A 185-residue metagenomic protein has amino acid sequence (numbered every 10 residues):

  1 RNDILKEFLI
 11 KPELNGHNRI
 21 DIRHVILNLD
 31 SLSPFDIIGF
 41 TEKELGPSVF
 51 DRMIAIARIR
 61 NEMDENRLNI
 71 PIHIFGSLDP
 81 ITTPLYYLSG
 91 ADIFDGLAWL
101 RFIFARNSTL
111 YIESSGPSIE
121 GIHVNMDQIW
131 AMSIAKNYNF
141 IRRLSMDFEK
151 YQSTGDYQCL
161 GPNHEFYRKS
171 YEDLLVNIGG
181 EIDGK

Functional and structural regions predicted by a protein language model:
R1-N69: Conserved alpha/beta-domain cores
K11, F40-E42, H73-S77, D95-L97: Short His-Asn-centered micro-motif
D64-P71, P80-K185: Alpha/beta catalytic cores of nucleotide-metabolism and tRNA/nucleoside-modifying enzymes
